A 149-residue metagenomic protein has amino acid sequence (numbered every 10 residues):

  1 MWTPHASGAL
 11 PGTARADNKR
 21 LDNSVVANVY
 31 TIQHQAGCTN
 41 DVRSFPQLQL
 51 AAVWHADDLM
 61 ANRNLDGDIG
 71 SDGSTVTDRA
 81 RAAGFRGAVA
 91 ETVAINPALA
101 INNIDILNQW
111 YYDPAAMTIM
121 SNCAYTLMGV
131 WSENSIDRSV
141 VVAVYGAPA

Functional and structural regions predicted by a protein language model:
M1-T3: Secretory targeting and sorting signals
H5-R81: Short, well-ordered surface patches within globular domains
T75-A149: A well-ordered secondary-structure block
